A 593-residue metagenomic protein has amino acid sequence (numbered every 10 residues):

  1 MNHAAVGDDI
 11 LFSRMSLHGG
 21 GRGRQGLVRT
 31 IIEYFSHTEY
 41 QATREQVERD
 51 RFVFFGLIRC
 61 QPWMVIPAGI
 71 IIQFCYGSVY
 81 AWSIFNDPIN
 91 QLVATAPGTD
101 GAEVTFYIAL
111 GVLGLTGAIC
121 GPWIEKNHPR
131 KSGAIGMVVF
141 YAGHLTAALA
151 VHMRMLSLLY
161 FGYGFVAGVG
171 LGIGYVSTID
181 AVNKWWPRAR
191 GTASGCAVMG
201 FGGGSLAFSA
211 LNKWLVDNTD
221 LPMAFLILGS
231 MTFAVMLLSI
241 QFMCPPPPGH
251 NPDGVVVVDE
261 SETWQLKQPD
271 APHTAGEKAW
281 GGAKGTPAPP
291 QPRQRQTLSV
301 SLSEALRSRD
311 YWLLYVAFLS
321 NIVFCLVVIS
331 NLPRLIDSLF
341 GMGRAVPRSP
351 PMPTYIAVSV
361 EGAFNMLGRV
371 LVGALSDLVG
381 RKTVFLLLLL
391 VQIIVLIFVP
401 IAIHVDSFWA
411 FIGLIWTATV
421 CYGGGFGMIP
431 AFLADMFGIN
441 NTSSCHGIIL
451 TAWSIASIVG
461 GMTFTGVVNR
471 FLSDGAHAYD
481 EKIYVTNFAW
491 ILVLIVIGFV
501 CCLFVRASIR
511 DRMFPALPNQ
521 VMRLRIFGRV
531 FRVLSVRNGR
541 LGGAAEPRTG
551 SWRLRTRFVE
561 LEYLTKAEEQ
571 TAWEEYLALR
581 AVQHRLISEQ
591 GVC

Functional and structural regions predicted by a protein language model:
N2-F54, A234-L313, R512-C593: Long, low-complexity inter-transmembrane loops of multi-pass membrane transporters
W82-I89, T297, S301-V372, S457-T465: Extracytoplasmic gate region of multi-pass secondary transporters
I89, L171-W186, A193-S194, I336 (+1 more regions): Intracellular juxtamembrane helix-capping segments at the cytosolic ends of symmetry-related transmembrane helices
V104-I124, S359-L371: Central cavity-lining transmembrane alpha-helices of secondary-active solute carriers, predominantly the Major
V138-H152, V391-H404: C-terminal ends and interior cores of transmembrane alpha-helices in multi-pass membrane transporters/permeases
G143, L156-I173, L319, W409-G424: Hydrophobic core of transmembrane alpha-helices in multi-pass small-molecule transporters, especially MFS/SLC-type
F201-V258: Helix-loop-helix hairpin linking two adjacent transmembrane segments in secondary transporters
M223-F242, Y484-F504: Symmetry-related core transmembrane helices of the 12-TM Major Facilitator Superfamily/SLC fold
